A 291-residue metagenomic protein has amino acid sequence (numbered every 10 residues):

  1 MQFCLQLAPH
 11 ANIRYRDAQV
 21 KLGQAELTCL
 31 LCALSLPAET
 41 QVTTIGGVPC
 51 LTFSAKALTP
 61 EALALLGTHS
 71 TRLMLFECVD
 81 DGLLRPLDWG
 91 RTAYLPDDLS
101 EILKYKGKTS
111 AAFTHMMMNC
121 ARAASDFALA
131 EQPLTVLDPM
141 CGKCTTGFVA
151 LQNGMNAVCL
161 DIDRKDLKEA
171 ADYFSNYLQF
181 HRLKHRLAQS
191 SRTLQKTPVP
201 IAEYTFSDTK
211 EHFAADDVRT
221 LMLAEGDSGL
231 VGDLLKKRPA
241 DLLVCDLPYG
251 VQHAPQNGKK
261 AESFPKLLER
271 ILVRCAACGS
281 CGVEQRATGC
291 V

Functional and structural regions predicted by a protein language model:
M1-C29, A55-E61, H69, C78-L137 (+1 more regions): Class I S-adenosyl-L-methionine-dependent methyltransferase catalytic core
C32-P37: Short secondary-structure junctions
T40-G46: Short beta-strand
G47-A57: A generic structural motif
R72-L73: Short helix C-cap/helix-to-loop transition motifs enriched in small/turn-promoting residues
